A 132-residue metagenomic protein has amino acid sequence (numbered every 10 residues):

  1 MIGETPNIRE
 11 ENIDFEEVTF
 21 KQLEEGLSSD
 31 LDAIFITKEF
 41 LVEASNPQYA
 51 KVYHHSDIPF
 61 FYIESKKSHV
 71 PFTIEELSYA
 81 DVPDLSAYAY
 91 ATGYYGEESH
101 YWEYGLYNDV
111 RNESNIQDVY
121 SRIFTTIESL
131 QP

Functional and structural regions predicted by a protein language model:
M1-P6, I36-F40, E64-K66, D109-V110: Structural motif
I2-L31: A short, well-structured beta->alpha microelement
S28-V42: Short, well-ordered secondary-structure micro-motifs within conserved domains or adaptor modules
S29-A33, S56-F61, Q131: Loop/turn elements at helix/coil->beta-strand transitions in domains of secreted/extracellular proteins
E43-K67: A short, gly/pro- and small-residue-rich
V52-H55, K66, L85-Y90, Y107: Mature extracellular/secreted ectodomains of secretory-pathway proteins
S68-A87: Glycine-rich, charge-decorated loop segments at or immediately adjacent to ligand/cofactor-binding or catalytic sites
Y88, T92-P132: C-terminal partner/receptor-binding element of secreted or periplasmic proteins
